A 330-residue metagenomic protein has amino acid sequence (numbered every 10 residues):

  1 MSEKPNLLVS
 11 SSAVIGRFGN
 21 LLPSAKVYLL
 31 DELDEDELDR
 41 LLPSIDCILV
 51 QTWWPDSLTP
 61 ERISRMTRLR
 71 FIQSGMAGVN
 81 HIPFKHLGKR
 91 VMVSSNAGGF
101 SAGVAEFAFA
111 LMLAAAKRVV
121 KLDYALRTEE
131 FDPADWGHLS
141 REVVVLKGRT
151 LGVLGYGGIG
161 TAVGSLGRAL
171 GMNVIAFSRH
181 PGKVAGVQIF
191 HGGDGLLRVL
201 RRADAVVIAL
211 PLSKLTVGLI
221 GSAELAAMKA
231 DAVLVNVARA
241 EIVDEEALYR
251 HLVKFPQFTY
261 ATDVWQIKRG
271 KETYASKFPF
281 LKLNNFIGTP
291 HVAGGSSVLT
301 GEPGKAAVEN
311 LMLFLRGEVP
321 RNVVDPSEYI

Functional and structural regions predicted by a protein language model:
M1-S94, G221: An N-terminal-biased, well-structured beta-alpha scaffold segment characteristic of Rossmann-like dinucleotide-binding
V9, L151-V153: Hydrophobic Val/Ile/Leu positions in short beta-strands of Rossmann-like dinucleotide-binding domains
D56, H180-S276: Rossmann-like adenosine-cofactor binding region
V91-M92, N96-T150: Phosphate-binding beta-alpha-beta segment of Rossmann-like dinucleotide-binding domains, i.e., the NAD(P)
V93, D231, A238-I330: Rossmann-like dinucleotide-binding domain for NAD(H)/NADP(H)
A105-Y124, R168-M172, K305-L313, E318: Oxidoreductase and adenylate-handling cofactor-binding alpha/beta cores
Y156-G157: Glycine-rich Rossmann-fold phosphate-binding loop(s) that bind the pyrophosphate of adenine dinucleotide cofactors
G160-T161: N-terminal Rossmann-fold NAD(P) dinucleotide-binding loop
